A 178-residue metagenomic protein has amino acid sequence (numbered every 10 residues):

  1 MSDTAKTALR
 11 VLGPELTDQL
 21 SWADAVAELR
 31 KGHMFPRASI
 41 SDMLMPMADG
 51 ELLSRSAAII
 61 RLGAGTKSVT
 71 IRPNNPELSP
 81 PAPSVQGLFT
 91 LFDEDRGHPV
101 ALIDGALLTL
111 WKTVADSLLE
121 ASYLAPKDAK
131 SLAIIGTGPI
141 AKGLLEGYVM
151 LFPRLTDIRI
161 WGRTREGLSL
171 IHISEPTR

Functional and structural regions predicted by a protein language model:
M1-L110, L118, A125-D128: N-terminal ligand-binding/catalytic initiation module
E28-K31, D116-L119, Y123, G143 (+2 more regions): Alpha-helical scaffold segments in soluble metabolic enzymes
L91, Y123-A125, T164-L168: Short, intrinsically disordered/low-complexity patches at protein termini and at juxtamembrane boundaries
S117, D128-F152, G162-G167: Glycine-rich adenosine-cofactor-binding loop
I158-R159: Short beta-strand element of Class I
S169-T177: Residue-level detector of conserved catalytic or cofactor/ligand-binding positions in enzyme active sites
